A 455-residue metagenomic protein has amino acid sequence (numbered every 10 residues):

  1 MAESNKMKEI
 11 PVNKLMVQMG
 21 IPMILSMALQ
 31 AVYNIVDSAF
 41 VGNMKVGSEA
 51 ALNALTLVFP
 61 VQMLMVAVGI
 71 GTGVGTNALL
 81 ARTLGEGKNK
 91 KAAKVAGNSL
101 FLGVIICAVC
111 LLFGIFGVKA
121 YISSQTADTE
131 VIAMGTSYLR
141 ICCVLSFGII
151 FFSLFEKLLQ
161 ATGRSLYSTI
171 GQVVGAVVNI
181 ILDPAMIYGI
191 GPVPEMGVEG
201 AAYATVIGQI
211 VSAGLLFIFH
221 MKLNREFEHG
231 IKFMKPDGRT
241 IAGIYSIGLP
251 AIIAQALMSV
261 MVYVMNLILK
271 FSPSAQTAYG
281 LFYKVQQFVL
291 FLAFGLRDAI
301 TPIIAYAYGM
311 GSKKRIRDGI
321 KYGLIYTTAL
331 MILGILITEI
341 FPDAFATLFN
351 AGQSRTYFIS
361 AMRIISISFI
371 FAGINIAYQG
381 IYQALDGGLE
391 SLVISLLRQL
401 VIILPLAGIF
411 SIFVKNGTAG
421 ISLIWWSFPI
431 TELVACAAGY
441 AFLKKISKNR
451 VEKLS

Functional and structural regions predicted by a protein language model:
M1-G20, L80-F147, V193-L249, I304-S368 (+1 more regions): Short alpha-helical transmembrane segments in multi-pass integral membrane proteins
M23, M27, A39, A78 (+16 more regions): Transmembrane alpha-helix boundary and packing residues in multipass membrane permease domains and related
I24-A78, C142-I149, A242-Y306, T327-G334 (+5 more regions): Transmembrane helix-bundle signature of multi-pass secondary active exporters and lipid flippases
V32-I35, N43, E49, T83-E86 (+6 more regions): Helix-loop interface residues and adjacent transmembrane-helix termini in multi-pass membrane transporters, primarily
S38, E49-L52, N89, V118 (+6 more regions): Membrane-helix interface/capping residues of multi-pass secondary transporters
V41, A185-V198: Interfacial helix-loop-helix junctions of multi-pass membrane proteins
L52-L112, I149-S168, A278-L336, I340-P342 (+2 more regions): Small-residue-rich hydrophobic transmembrane alpha-helices
G73, C142-Q160, S168-A176, A201-L216 (+4 more regions): Short runs within selected transmembrane alpha-helices of multi-pass transporters and secretion channels
